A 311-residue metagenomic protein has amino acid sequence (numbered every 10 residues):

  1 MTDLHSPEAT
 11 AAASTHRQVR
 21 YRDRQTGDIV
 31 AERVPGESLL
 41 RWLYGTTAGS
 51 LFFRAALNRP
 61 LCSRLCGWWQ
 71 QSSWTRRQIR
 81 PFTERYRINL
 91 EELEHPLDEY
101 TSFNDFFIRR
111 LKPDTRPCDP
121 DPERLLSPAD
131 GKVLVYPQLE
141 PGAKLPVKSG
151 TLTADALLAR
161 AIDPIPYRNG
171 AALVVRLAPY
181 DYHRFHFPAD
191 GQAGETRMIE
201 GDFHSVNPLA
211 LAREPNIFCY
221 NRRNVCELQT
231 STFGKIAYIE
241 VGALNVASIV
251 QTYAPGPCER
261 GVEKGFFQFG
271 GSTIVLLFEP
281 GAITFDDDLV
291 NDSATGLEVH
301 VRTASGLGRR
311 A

Functional and structural regions predicted by a protein language model:
T2-A311: Contiguous, well-folded functional domains in the mature portion of proteins
